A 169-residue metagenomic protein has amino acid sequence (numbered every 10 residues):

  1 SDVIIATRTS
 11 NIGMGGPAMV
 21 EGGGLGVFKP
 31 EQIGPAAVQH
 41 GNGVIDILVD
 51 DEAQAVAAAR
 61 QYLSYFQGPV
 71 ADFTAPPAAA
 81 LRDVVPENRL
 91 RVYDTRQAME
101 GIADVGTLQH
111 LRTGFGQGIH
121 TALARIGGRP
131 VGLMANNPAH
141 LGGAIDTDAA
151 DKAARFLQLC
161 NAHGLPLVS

Functional and structural regions predicted by a protein language model:
S1-A71, L165: Conserved catalytic cores of soluble enzyme domains, especially glycine-rich substrate-binding beta-alpha loops
S1-I5, I12, D146-C160, L165-S169: Extended, hydrophobic alpha-helical segments in both membrane/secreted and soluble proteins
V49-V131, A135, A139-L157, N161: Intrinsically disordered, low-complexity segments enriched in small/flexible residues
